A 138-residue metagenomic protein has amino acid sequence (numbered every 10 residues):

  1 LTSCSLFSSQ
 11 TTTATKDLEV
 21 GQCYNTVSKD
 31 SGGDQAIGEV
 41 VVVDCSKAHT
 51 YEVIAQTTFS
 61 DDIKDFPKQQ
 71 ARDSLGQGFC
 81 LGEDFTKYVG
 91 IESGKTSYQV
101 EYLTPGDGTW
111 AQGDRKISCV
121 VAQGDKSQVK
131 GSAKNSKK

Functional and structural regions predicted by a protein language model:
C4-K138: Primary mode marks residue(s) on the alpha4-beta5-alpha5 output face of response regulator receiver
